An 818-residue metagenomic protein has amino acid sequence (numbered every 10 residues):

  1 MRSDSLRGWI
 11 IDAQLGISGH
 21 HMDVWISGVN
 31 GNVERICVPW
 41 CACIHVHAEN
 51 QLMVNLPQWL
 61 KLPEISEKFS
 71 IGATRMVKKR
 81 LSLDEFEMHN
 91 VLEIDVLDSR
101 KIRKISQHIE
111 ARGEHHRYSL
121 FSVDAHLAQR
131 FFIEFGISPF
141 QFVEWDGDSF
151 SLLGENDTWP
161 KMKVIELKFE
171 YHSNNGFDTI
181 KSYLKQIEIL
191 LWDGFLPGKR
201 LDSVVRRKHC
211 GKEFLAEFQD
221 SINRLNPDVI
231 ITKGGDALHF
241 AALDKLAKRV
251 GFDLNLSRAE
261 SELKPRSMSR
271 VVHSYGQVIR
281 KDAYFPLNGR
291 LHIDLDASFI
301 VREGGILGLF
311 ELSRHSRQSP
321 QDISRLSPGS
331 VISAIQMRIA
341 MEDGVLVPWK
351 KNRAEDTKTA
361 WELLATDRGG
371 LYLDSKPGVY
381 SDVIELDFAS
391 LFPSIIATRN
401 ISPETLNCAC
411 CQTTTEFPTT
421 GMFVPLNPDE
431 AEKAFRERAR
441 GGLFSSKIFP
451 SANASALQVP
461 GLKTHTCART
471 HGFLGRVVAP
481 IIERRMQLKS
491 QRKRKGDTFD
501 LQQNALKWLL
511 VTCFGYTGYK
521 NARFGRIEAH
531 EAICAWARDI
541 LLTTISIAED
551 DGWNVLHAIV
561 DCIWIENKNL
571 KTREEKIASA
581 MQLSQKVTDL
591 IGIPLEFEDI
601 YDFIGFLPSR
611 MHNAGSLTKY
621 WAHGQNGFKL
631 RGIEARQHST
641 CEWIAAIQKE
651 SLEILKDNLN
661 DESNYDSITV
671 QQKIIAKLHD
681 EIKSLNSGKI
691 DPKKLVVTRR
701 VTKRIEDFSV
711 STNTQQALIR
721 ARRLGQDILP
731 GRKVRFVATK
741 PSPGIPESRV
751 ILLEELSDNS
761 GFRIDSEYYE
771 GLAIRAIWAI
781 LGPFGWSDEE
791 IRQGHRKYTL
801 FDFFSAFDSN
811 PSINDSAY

Functional and structural regions predicted by a protein language model:
R2-N226, K248-S257, S298, G305-G369 (+5 more regions): DnaQ-like (DEDDh/DEDDy) 3′-5′ exonuclease domain used for proofreading and 3′-end trimming on nucleic acids
S3, G19-I26, Q318-P403, N407-C408 (+12 more regions): DNA-dependent DNA polymerase catalytic subunits
V91, K163-V164, D220, D228-I231 (+7 more regions): Beta-sheet entry/capping signal
I94, K168, T232, D294-L295 (+3 more regions): A residue-level signal for conserved active-site and pocket-lining positions in enzyme catalytic cores
V96-I102, A237, K568-E574: Helix N-cap motif at beta-to-alpha junctions
L184, V229-S333, L509: Metal-dependent phosphoesterase core characteristic of DEDDh/y 3'-5' exonuclease domains
F195-S203, Y516-A535: Gly-rich Lys/Arg/Thr-decorated short loops/hinges at beta-loop-alpha junctions or inter-strand turns that position
L488-K495: Secondary-structure edge/capping motif, primarily at the C-terminal ends of alpha-helices and the immediately following
